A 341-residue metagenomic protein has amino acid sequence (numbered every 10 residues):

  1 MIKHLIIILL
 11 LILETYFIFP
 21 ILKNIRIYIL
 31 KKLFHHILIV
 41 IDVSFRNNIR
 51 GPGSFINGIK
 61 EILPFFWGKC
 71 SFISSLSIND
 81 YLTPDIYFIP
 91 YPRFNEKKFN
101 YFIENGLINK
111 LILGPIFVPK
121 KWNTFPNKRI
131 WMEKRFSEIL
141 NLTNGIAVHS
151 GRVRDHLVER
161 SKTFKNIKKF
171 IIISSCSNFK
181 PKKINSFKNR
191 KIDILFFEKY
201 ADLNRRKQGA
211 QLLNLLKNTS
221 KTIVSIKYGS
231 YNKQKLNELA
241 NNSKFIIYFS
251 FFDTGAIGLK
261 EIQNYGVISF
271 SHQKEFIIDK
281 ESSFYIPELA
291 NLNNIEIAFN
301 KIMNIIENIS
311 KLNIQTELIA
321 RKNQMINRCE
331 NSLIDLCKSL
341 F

Functional and structural regions predicted by a protein language model:
L9-I21, I25-F99: N-terminal pre-catalytic "stem/leader" segment of glycosyltransferase-like enzymes
F55, S177-K233: Conserved catalytic-core segment of nucleotide-activated headgroup transferases in glycan assembly
K60, F65-L142, R152: Extended catalytic core of nucleotide-activated donor transferases of GT-like folds
N144-V158, F164-K182: Donor nucleotide-sugar binding/catalytic pocket of nucleotide-sugar-dependent glycosyltransferases
N237, K260-N264: Short alpha-helical segment that forms part of, or immediately flanks, the ligand-binding pocket in carbohydrate-active
F251: Aromatic "clamp/platform" in nucleotide-sugar-dependent glycosyltransferases that forms part of the donor/acceptor
I277-I302: Change "using UDP/GDP/dTDP sugars" to "using nucleotide sugars
L292-I297, E307-L340: A charged, aromatic-enriched C-terminal amphipathic alpha-helix characteristic of glycosyltransferases across folds
